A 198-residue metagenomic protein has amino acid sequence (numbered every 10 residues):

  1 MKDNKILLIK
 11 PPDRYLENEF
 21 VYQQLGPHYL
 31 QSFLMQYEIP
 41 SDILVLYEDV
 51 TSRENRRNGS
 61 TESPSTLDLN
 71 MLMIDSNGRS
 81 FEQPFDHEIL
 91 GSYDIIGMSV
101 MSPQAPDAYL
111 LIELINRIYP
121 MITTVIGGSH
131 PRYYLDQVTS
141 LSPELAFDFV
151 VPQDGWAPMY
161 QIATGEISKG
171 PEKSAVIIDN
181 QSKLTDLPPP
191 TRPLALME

Functional and structural regions predicted by a protein language model:
K2-E198: Acidic, low-complexity intrinsically disordered segments
